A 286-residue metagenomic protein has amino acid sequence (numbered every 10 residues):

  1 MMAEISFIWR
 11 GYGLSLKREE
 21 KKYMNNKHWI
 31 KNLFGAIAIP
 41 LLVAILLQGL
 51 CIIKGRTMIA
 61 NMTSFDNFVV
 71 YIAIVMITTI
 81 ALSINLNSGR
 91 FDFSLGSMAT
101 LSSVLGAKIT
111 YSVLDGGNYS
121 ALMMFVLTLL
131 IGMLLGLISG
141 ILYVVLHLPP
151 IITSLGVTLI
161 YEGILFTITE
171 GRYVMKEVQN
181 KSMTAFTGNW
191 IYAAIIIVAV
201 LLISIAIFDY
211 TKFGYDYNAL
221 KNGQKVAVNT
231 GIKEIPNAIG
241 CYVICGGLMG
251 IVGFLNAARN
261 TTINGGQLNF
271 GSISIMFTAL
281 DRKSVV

Functional and structural regions predicted by a protein language model:
F7-R10, S15-T79, L114-M123, G240: Membrane-interfacial amphipathic/re-entrant helices at transmembrane-helix boundaries
L42-M58, S88, L165-T169, S204-K212: Structural signal for alpha-helical transmembrane segments and their membrane-water exit/capping regions in multi-pass
A44-I52, N61-L114, I141-H147, V226 (+1 more regions): Single transmembrane alpha-helix segments in multi-pass membrane proteins
K54-N67, L165-F166, F208, G214 (+1 more regions): Inter-helical junctions in multi-pass inner-membrane proteins, predominant in energy-converting antiporter-like
Y71-A81, L101, L134-L137, V198 (+4 more regions): Hydrophobic alpha-helical segments embedded in the membrane of multi-pass proteins
D115-T158, A199: Alpha-helical transmembrane segments within multi-pass membrane transporters and channels
S120-F125, L135-S139, N189-I263: Helix-loop-helix "hairpin" substructures at the membrane interface of multi-pass membrane proteins
L146, P150-Y210, N237-G240, R259-S272: Transmembrane helix-bundle core of multi-pass membrane transporters and related energy-transducing complexes
